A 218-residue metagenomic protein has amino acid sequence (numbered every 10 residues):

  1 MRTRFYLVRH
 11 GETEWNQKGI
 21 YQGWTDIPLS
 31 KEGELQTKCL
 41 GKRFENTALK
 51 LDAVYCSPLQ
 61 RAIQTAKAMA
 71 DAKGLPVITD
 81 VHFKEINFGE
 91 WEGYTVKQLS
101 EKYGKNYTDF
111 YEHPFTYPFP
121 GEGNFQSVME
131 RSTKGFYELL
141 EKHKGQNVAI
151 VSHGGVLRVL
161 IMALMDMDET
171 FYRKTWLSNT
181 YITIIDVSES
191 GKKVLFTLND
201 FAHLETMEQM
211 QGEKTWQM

Functional and structural regions predicted by a protein language model:
M1-T3, I86-S100, E141, Q146 (+1 more regions): Acidic, low-complexity terminal tails and accessory targeting/binding regions of phosphate-metabolizing enzymes
R4-H10, I150-V151: Short, hydrophobic/glycine-enriched beta-strand segments
G11, N147, G154, F201: Active-site metal-binding loops of divalent metal-dependent hydrolases
E12-T79: Active-site-proximal alpha-helix that buttresses catalytic centers in soluble enzyme cores
E14, R61-I63, E85-I86, V156-R158: Short, active-site-adjacent cap segments at secondary-structure transitions
N46-K50, L139-Q146: Glycine-rich phosphate-binding loop signature in dinucleotide/nucleotide-binding domains
C56-S57, E130, V151-S152: Short beta-strand scaffold positions
D71-T133, V194-T197, E208, Q217-M218: Phosphate-handling substructures
